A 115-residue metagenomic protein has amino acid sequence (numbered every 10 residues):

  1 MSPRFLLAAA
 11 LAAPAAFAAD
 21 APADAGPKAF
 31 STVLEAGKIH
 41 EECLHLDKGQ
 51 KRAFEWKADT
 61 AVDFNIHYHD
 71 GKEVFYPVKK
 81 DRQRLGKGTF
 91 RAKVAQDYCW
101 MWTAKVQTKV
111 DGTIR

Functional and structural regions predicted by a protein language model:
M1-L7: Bacterial N-terminal signal peptides that target proteins for export
A13-A18: N-terminal signal peptide c-region/cleavage motif recognized by signal peptidases
A19-R115: Acidic, Ser/Thr/Pro
